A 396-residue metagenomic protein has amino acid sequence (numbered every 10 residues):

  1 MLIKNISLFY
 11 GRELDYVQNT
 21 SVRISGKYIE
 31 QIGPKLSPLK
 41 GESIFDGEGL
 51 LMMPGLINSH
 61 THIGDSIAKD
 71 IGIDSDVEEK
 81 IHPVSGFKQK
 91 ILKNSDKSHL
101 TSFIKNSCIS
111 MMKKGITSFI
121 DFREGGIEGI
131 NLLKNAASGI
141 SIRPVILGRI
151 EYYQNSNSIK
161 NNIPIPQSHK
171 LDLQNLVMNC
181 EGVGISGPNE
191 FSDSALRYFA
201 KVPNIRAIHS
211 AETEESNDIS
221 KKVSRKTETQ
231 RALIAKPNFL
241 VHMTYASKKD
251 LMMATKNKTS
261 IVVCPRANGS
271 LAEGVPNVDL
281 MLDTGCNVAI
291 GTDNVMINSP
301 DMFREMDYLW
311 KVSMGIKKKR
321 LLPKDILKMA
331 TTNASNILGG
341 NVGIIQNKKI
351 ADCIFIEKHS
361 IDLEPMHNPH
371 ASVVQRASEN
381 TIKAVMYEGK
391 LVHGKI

Functional and structural regions predicted by a protein language model:
M1-L39, K390: N-terminal metal-binding scaffold of metallo-dependent hydrolase/deaminase domains
M1-N5, S37-P83, S98, K113: Replace "His-x-His-based motif
I6, V22, K27, G49 (+12 more regions): Divalent metal-coordination and catalytic microenvironments
I6, Y10, I350-I396: C-terminal cap of metal-dependent C-N hydrolases
S66-S102, S141, N204, E212-A235 (+2 more regions): Active-site gating loops and adjacent loop-to-helix segments of metal-dependent hydrolytic enzymes
K69-I140, S168-N179: Alpha-helical scaffold segments that flank or form the walls of functional sites
V177-M296: Active-site core of metal-dependent hydrolases
T227, R231-K236, V278-S360, R376: His/Asp/Glu-enriched, well-ordered alpha-helical/loop segment that forms or immediately abuts the divalent-metal
